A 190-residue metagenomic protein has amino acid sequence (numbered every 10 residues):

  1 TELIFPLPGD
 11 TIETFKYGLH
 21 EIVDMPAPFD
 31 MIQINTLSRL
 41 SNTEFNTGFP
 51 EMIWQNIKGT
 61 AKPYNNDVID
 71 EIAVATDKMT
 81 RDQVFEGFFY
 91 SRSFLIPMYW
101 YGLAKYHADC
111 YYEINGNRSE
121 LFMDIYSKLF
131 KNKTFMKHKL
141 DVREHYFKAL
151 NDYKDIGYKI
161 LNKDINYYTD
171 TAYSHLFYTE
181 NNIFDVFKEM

Functional and structural regions predicted by a protein language model:
T1-F122: A structural motif corresponding to the C-terminal lobe/cap of the Radical SAM core domain
V74, D82-M190: Radical SAM enzyme core and accessory elements
